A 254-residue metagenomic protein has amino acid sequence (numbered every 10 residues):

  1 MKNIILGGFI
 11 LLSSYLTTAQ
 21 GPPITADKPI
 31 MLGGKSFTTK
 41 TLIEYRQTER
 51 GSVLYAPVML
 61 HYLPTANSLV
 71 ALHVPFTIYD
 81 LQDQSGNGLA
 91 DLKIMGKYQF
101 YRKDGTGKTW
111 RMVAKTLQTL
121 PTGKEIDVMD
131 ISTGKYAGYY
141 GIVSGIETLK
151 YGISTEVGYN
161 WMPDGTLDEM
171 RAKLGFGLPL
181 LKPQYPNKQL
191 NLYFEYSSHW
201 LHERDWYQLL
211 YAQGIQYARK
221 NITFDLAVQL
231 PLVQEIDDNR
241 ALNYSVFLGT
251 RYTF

Functional and structural regions predicted by a protein language model:
M1-T25: Cleavable N-terminal export/targeting peptides
L16-L42, R46-Q47, D104-K108: Outer-membrane beta-barrel biogenesis signature
D27-K35, N67, R102-R111, K150 (+2 more regions): Short loop/turn motifs that connect adjacent beta-strands in outer-membrane beta-barrel proteins
F37-T41, V70-L72, I94, W110-T116 (+6 more regions): Transmembrane beta-strands of outer-membrane beta-barrel proteins
T39, I43, V58-Y62, I94-Y98 (+7 more regions): Residues on the lipid-exposed face of transmembrane beta-strands in outer-membrane beta-barrel proteins
G51-M59, L89-K93, K135-V143, L167-G177 (+4 more regions): Transmembrane beta-barrel architecture of outer membranes
F76-E169, L230, A241-N243, F247: Outer-membrane pore/translocation modules
D205-F254: Predominantly the C-terminal beta-signal and adjacent terminal strand-loop region of outer-membrane beta-barrel
